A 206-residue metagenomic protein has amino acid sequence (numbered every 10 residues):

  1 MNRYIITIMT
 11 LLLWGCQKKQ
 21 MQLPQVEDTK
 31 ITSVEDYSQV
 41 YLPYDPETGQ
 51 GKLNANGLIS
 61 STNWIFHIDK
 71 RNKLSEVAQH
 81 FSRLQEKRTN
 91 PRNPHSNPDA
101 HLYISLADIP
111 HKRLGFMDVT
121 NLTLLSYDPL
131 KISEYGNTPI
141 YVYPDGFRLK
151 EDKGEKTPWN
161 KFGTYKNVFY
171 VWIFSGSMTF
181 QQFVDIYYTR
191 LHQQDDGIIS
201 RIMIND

Functional and structural regions predicted by a protein language model:
N2-T7: Sec-dependent signal peptide recognition, specifically the positively charged N-region followed immediately by
L13-G15: C-terminal motif of bacterial Sec signal peptides marking the signal peptidase cleavage site
Q17-D206: Long, low-hydrophobicity, acidic/polar, solvent-exposed interaction domains
